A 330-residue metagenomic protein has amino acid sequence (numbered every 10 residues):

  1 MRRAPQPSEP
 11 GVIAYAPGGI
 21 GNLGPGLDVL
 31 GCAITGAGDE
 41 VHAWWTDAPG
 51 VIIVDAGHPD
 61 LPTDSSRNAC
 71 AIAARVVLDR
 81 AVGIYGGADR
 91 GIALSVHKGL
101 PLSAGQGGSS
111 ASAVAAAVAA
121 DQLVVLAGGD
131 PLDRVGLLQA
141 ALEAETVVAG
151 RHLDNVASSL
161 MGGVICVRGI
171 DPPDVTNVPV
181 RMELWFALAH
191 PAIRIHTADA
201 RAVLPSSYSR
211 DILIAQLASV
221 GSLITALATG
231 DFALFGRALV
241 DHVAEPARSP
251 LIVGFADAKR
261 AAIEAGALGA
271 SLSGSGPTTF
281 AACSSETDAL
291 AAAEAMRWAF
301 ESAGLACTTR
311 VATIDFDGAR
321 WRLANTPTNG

Functional and structural regions predicted by a protein language model:
M1-A104, D121-P131, D315-D317, A324-G330: ATP-binding N-lobe of GHMP and related small-molecule kinases
R2, L227-G330: Glycine-rich, charge-dense phosphate/pyrophosphate-binding loop(s) and the adjacent flexible "lid"/catalytic subdomain
R2-A4, D79, I84-D174: Gly/Ser-rich oxyanion-binding loop with an adjacent helix/lid that shapes the negatively charged ligand pocket
G18, G36, L100, G163 (+4 more regions): Glycine-rich beta-alpha junction loops
W44, S159-I170, A281-S284, R322-L323: Short beta-strand-to-turn element immediately C-terminal to the catalytic PLP-Schiff-base lysine in fold type I
P49-I52, T197, T287-A293: Short, conserved charged micro-motifs
V178, E183-R260, E264-L268: Acyltransferase
